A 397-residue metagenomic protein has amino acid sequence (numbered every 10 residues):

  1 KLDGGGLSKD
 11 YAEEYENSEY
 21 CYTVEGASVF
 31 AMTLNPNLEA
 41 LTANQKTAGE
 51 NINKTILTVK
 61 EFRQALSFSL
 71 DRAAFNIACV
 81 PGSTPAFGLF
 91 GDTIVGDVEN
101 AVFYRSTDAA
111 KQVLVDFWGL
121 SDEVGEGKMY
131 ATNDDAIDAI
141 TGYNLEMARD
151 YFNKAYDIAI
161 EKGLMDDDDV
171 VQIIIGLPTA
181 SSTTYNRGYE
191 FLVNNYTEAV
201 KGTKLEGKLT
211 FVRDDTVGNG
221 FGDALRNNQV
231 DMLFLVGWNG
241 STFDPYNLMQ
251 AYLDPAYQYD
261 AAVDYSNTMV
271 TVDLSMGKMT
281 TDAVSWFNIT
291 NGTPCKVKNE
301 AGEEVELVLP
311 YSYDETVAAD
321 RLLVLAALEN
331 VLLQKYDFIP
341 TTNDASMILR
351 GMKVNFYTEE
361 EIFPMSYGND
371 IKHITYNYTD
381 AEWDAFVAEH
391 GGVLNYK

Functional and structural regions predicted by a protein language model:
K1, S83-T84, F117-G240, A318-V324 (+2 more regions): Ligand/substrate-recognition segments at binding pockets and active sites
L2-E16, N239-D244: A ligand-binding cleft/hinge motif common to bilobed small-molecule-binding domains
G5-L7, G142, D169, G202 (+4 more regions): Intrinsic-disorder/low-complexity loop/linker signature
L7-A148, K335-V354: Local pocket/hinge segments that shape ligand/substrate recognition
T23-S28, A199-V217, V263-Y265, N369-H373: A generic structural motif
S28-F30, V171-I173, L307: Residues at beta-strand starts and edge strands
T42-I56, D157-Q172, V297-N299: Short helix/loop segment immediately N-terminal to the Walker
A65-D116, S181-N194, L225-K397: Detector for C-terminal structural segments
